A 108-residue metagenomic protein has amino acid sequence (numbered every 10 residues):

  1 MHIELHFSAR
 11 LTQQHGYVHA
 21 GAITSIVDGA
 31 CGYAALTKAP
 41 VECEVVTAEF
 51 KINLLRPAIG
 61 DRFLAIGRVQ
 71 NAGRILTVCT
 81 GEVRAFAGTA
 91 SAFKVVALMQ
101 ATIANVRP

Functional and structural regions predicted by a protein language model:
M1-Y17: Catalytic strand-loop segment that frames the active site of acyl-thioester-processing enzymes
I3, C31-G32: A carbohydrate-recognition surface predominantly in extracellular/luminal proteins
L5-F7, L54, N105: Hydrophobic residues in beta-strands and at strand termini
H15-C31: Compact, glycine-rich, soluble single-domain proteins
V18, Y33-L64, V69: Hydrophobic beta-strand-centered segment that forms part of the acyl-chain substrate-binding groove
P57-G60, L64-P108: HotDog/MaoC-like acyl-thioester-processing domains
